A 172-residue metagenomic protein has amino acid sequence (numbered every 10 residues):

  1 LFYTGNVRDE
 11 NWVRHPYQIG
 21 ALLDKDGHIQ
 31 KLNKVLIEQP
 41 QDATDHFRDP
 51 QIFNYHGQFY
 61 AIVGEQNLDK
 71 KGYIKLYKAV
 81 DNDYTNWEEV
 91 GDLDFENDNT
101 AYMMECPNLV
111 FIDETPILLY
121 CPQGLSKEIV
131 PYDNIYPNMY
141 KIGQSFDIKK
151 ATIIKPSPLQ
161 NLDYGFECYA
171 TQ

Functional and structural regions predicted by a protein language model:
L1-D49, N54-A101, D113-F166: Beta-rich carbohydrate-recognition and catalytic domains
D45-Q51, E105-N108, T171-Q172: Beta-propeller and closely related beta-sheet repeat lectin domains
